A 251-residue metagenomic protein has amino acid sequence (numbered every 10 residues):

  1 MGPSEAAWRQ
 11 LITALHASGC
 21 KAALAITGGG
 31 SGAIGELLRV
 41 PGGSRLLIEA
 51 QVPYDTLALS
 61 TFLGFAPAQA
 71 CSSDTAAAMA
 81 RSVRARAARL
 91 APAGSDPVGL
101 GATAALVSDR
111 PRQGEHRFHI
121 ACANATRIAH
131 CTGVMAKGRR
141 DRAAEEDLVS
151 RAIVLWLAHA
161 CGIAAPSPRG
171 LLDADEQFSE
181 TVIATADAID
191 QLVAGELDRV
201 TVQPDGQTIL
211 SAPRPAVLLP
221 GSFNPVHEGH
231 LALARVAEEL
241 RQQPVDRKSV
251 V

Functional and structural regions predicted by a protein language model:
G2-S167: Short alpha-helical segments enriched in small residues
A17-C20, I209-V217: A short, charged/proline- and glycine-enriched loop that marks the coil->beta-strand transition at the N-terminal
A25-T27, V217-G229: Short, glycine-rich nucleotide/cofactor-binding loops
L37, L100, H227, D246-R247: Residue-level signal for inorganic ion chemistry
S44-L47, R241-V245: A generic structural motif
I163-A212: Non-catalytic propeptide/linker segments at domain boundaries
E228-Q242: Histidine-anchored nucleotide/phosphate-binding helix
S249-V251: Conserved small/polar residues in nucleotide/adenosyl-binding loops
